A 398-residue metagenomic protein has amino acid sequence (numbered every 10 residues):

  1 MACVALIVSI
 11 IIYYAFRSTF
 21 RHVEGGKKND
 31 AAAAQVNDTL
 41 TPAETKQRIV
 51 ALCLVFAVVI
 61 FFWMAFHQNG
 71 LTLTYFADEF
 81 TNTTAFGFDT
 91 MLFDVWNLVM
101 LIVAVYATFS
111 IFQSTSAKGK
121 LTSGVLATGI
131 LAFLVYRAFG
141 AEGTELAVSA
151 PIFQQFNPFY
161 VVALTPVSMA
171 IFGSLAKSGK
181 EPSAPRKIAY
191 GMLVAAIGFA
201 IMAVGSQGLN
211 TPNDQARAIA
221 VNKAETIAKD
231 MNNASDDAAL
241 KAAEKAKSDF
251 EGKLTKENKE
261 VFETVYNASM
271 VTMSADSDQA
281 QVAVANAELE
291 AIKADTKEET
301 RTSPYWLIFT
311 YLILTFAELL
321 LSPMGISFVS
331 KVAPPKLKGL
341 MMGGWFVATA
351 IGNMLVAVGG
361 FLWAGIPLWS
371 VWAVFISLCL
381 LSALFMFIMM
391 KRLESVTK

Functional and structural regions predicted by a protein language model:
M1-A5, Y13-Y14, L54-M64, N69 (+3 more regions): Membrane-embedded alpha-helical bundles of multi-pass transporters/translocases, especially carrier/permease families
M1-L146, S168, F172-K180, A234 (+1 more regions): Intracellular loop-helix junctions on the cytosolic face of multi-pass helical membrane proteins
H22-K28, D78, N82, D94-L98 (+10 more regions): Short, surface-exposed, charged/polar-biased interaction segments
D38, S116-L121, V221-S235, V371 (+1 more regions): Short, highly charged low-complexity linear segments
D89-D94, V135-V148, A203-F309: Low-complexity, proline/glycine-enriched hydrophobic segments characteristic of transmembrane helices
V99-A104, N213, T226, L355 (+3 more regions): Alpha-helix boundary/capping detector
V99-I111, L209-N210, A239-G252, V358-L362 (+1 more regions): Juxtamembrane/interfacial segments around transmembrane helices
